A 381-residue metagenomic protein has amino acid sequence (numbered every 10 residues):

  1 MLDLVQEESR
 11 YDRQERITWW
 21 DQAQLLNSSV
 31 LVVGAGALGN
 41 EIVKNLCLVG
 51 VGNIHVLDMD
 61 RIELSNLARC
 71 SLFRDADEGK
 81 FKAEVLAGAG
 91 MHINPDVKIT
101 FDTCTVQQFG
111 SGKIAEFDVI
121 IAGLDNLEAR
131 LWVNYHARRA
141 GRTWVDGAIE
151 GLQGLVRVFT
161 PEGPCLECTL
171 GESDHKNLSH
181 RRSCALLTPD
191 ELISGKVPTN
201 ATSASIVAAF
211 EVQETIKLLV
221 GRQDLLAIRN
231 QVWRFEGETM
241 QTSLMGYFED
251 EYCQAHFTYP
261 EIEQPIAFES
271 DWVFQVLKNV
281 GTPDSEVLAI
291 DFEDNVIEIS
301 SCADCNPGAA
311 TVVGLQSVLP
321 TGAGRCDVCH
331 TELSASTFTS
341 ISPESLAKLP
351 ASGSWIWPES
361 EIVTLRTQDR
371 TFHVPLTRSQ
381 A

Functional and structural regions predicted by a protein language model:
M1-L31, L64, Q316-G322, S336-A381: N-terminal charged helix/coil linker that caps or initiates catalytic domains
L31-A35, V56: Hydrophobic Val/Ile/Leu positions in short beta-strands of Rossmann-like dinucleotide-binding domains
L38: Hydrophobic/small residue at the entry helix of a nucleotide-binding pocket
V51-N94: Glycine-rich phosphate-binding loop and adjoining beta1-alpha1-beta2 segment of Rossmann-like nucleotide-binding folds
V119, P189-R229: Conserved anion/nucleotide-ligand pocket segment
V119-F159: ADP-ribose/adenylate-binding Rossmann-like module
L166-T202: The feature captures the short pre-catalytic strand/loop hairpin that immediately precedes and shapes the active-site
Y247-L346: Cys/His-rich short segments
